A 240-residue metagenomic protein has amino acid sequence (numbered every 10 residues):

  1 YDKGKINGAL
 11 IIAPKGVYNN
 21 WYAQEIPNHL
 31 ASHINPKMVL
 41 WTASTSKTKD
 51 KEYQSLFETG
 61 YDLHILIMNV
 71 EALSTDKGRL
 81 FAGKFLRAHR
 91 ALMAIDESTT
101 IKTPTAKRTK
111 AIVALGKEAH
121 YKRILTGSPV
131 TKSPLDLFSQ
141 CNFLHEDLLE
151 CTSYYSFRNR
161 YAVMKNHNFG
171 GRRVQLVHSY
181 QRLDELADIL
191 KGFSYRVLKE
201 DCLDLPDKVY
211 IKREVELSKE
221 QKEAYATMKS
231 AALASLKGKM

Functional and structural regions predicted by a protein language model:
Y1-N7, A111-V113, L144: Walker A/P-loop NTP-binding motif
I6-N28, T131-D136: Conserved Walker A/P-loop ATP-binding site and its immediately adjacent core in helicase/helicase-like ATPase domains
G16, V39-K51, V70-T75, T100-T105: Conserved helicase motor
V17-S46, L144-L148: Conserved helix-turn-beta segment of the N-terminal RecA-like "Helicase ATP-binding" lobe in SF1/SF2 helicases
K47-I65, V70-H89: Conserved helix/coil segment N-terminal to the catalytic DExD/H
I67-A72, A82-R87, A106-H120, E150-M240: Inter-lobe coupling linker of SF2 helicases/translocases
D96-E97: Walker B catalytic acidic pair
A119-P134: Conserved helicase ATPase motor motifs in RecA-like P-loop NTPase domains
